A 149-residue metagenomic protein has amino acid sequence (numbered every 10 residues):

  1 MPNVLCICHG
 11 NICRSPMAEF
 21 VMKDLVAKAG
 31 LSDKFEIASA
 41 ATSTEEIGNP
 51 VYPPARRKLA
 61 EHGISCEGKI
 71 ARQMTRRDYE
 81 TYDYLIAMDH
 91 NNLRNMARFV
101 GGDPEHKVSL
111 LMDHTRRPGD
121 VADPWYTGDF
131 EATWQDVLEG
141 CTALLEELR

Functional and structural regions predicted by a protein language model:
M1-T81, E146-R149: Conserved active-site segments centered on acidic
S15, D89-H90: Helix N-cap/beta->alpha junction signal
D78, Y84, H90-R149: Phosphate-binding/catalytic loops
